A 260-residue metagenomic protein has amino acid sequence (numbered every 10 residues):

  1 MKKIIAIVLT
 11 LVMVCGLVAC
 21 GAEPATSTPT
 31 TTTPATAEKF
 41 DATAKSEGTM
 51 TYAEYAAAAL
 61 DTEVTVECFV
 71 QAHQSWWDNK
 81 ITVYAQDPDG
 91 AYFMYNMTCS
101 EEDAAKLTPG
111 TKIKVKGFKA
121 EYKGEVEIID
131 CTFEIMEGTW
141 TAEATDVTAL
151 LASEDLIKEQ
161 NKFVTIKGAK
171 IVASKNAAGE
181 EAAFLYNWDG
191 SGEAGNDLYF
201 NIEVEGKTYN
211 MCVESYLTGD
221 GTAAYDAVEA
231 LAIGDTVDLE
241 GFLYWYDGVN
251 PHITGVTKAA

Functional and structural regions predicted by a protein language model:
M1-L9, G21: Positively charged n-region of N-terminal signal peptides that target proteins for export
L9-A19, S215: Residue-level signal for alpha-helical transmembrane segments in multi-pass membrane proteins
C15-P34: Sec-dependent signal peptide cleavage junction
T33-A260: OB-fold single-stranded nucleic acid-binding module
